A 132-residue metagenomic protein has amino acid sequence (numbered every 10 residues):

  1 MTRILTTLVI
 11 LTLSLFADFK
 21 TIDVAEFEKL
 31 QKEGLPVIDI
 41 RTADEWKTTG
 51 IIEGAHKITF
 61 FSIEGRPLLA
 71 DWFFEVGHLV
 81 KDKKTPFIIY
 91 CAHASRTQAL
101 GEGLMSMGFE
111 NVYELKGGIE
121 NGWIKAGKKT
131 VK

Functional and structural regions predicted by a protein language model:
I4-L15: Sec-dependent N-terminal signal peptides
F16-A25, K29-L35, D44-P86, S95-K132: Rhodanese-like catalytic fold shared by cysteine-dependent sulfurtransferases and DSP/PTP-type phosphatases
V37-D39: Structural scaffold elements adjacent to functional motifs in cytosolic proteins
